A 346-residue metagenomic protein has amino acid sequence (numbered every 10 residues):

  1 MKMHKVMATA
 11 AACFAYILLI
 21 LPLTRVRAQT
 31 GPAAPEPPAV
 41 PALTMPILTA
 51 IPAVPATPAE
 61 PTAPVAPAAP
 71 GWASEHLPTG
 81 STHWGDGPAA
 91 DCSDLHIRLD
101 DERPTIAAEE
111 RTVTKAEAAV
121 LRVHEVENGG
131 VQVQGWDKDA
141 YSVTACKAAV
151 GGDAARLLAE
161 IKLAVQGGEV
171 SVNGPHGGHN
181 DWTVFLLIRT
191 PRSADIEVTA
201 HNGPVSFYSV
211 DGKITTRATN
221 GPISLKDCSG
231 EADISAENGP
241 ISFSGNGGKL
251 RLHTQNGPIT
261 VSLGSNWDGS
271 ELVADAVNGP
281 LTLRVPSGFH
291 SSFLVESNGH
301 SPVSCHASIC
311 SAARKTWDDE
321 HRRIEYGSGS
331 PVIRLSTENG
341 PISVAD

Functional and structural regions predicted by a protein language model:
M1-Q29: Sec-dependent N-terminal signal peptides
L21-E117, V131-Q134, S142-C146, L163 (+5 more regions): Short linear regulatory motifs and low-complexity interaction segments
H96-I97, I106-R122, G130-Q134, R156-E231 (+3 more regions): Right-handed parallel beta-helix
E127-N128, N202, N220, N238 (+4 more regions): Asparagine/serine/threonine-enriched low-complexity, disordered tracts, especially those forming N-linked glycosylation
K138-T144, I214-R217: Surface-exposed edge beta-strands and adjoining flexible/disordered loops or tails in beta-rich
A148-L158: A low-complexity, Ser/Thr/Gly/Pro-enriched, surface-exposed linker/loop concept that marks segments flanking
P175, A232, S244-D346: Short, surface-exposed interaction patches in beta-rich subdomains that mediate adhesion/assembly near membranes
